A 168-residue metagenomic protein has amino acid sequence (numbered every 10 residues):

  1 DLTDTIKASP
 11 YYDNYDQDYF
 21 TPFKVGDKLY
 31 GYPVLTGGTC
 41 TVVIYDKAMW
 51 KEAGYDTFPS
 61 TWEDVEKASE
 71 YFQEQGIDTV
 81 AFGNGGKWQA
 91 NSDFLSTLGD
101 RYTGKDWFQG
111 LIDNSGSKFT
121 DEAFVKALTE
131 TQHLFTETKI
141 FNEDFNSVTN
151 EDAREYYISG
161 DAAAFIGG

Functional and structural regions predicted by a protein language model:
D1-V42, E66, F72, D93: Hinge/lid segment of periplasmic solute-binding proteins
L2, Y19, T41, D46 (+5 more regions): Stable alpha-helical elements in mature extracytoplasmic
T3-Y15, T21, T57, R101-K126: Short, solvent-exposed loop/beta-turn-alpha elements that line the ligand-binding surface or hinge of extracytoplasmic
Y30, E74-G85: Bilobed periplasmic-binding protein-like "clamshell/Venus-flytrap" ligand-binding domains
T36-C40, M49-W50, G86-Q89: Solvent-exposed loop/turn segments at secondary-structure junctions within structured extracellular/periplasmic domains
A48-F58, E137-I140: Aromatic-glycine-rich donor-binding/catalytic loop that engages nucleotide-sugar donors across glycosyltransferases
S69-E70, D113-F145: Glycine-centered hinge/linker elements that transmit conformational signals in sensory and ligand-binding systems
D93, T97-D100, T129-G168: Extracytoplasmic/periplasmic substrate-binding proteins
